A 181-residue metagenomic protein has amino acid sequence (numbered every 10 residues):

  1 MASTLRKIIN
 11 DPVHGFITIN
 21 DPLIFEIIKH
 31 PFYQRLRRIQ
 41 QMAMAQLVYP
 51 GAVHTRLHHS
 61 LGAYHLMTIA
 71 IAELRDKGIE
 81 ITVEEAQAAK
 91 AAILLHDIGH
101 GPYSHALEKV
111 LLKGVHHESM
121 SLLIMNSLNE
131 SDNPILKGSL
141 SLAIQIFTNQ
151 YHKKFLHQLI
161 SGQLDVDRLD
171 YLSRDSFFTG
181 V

Functional and structural regions predicted by a protein language model:
M1-Q40, L47-A91, G99-V181: Sequence-structural signature of the catalytic-core scaffold of metal-dependent phosphohydrolases that act on
